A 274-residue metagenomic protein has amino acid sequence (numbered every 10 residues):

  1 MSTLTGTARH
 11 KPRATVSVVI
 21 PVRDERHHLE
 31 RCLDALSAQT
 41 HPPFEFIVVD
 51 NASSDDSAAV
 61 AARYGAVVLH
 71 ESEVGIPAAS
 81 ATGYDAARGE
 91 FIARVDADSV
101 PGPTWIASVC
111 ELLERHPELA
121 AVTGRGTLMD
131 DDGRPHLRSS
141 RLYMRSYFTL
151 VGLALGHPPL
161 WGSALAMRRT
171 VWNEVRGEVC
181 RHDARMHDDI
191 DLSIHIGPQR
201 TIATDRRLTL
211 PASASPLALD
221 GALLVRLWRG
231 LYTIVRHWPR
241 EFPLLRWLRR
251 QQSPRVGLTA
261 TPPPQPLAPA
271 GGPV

Functional and structural regions predicted by a protein language model:
M1-A35: N-proximal low-complexity "stem/linker" segments adjacent to membrane-targeting elements
D34-P43: Short, acidic, metal-binding catalytic loop of nucleotide-sugar glycosyltransferases
A35, D50-A58, S99: A conserved acidic beta->alpha catalytic loop
E71-A87: Glycine-rich, basic loop-to-helix element that forms the pyrophosphate-binding segment of sugar-nucleotide handling
I92: Short aromatic/hydrophobic "clamp" motif used to bind/position activated sugar donors
T104-P135: Conserved donor NDP-sugar-binding/catalytic core segment of glycosyltransferases
G124-L128, R138-P158: Short, flexible, basic/aromatic active-site loop/helix in glycosyltransferases
D183-L192: Acidic donor-binding loop at a coil-to-helix junction in glycosyltransferase catalytic cores that engages
